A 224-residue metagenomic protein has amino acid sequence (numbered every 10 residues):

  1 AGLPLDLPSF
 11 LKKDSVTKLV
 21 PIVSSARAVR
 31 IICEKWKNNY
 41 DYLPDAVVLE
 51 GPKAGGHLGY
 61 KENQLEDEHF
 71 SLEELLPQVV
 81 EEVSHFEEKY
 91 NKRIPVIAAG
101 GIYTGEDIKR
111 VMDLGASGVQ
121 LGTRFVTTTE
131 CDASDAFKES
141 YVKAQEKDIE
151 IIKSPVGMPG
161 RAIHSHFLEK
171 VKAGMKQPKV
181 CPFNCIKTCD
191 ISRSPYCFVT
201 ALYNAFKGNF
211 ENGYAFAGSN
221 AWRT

Functional and structural regions predicted by a protein language model:
A1-K89: Active-site entrance/lid segments in N-terminal catalytic domains of soluble metabolic enzymes
V20-P21, V96-A98: Short catalytic-loop micro-motif centered on adjacent basic/acidic residues
P44, A54-I97, Y103-T224: Conserved active-site-proximal phosphate/metal-binding subdomains
